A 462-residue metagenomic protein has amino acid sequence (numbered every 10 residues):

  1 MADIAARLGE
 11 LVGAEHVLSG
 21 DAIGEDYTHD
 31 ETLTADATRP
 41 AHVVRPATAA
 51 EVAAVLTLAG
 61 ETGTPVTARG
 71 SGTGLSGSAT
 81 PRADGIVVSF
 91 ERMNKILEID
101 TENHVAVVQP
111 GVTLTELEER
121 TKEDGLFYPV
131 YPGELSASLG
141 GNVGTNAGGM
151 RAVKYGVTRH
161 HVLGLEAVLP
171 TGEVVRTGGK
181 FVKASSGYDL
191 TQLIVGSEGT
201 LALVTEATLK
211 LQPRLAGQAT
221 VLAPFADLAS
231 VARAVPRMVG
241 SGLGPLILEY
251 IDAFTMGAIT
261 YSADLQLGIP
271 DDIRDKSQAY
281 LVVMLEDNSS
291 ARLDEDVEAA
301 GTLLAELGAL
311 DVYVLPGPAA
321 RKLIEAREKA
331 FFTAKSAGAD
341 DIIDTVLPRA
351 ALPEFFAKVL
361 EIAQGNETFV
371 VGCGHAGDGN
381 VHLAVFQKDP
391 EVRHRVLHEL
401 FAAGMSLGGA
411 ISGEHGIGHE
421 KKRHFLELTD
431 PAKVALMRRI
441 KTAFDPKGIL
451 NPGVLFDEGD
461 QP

Functional and structural regions predicted by a protein language model:
M1-T32, E61-T64, L303-A320, S406-I411 (+1 more regions): N-terminal accessory segments
M1-T57, G74-H104, T255-I269, G317-I342 (+2 more regions): N-terminal flexible segment immediately upstream of the FAD-binding catalytic core in FAD-dependent oxidoreductases
A6, A22-T28, V44-A50, A54 (+17 more regions): Feature of Fe-S/electron-transfer and energy-metabolism proteins that preferentially highlights extended coupling
S19-H29, P213, P224, A232-E399 (+2 more regions): C-terminal substrate-recognition/cap domain of FAD-linked oxidoreductases
A22, G70-T73, G133, Y250-A253 (+1 more regions): Short, ordered loop/turn segments at secondary-structure junctions
K95-E249: FAD-binding subdomain of flavoenzyme oxidoreductases
E173, K422-P462: Activity-critical C-terminal alpha-helical subdomain
